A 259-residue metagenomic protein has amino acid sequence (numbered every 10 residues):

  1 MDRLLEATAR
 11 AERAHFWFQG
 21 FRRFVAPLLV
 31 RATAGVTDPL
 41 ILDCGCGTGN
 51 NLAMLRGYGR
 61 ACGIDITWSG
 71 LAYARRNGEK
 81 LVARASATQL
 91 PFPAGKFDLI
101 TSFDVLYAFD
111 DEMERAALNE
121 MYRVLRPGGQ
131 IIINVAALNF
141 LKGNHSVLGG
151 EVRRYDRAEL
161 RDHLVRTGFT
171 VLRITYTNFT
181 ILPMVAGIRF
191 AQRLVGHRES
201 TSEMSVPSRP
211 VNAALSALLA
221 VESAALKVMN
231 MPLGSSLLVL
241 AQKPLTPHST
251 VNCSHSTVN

Functional and structural regions predicted by a protein language model:
M1-P93, L99-F103, L118, G234-L237: Conserved N-terminal segment of class I S-adenosyl-L-methionine
E6-A9, I131-R153, E159-D162: Short, glycine-/aromatic-enriched active-site segment of Class I SAM-dependent methyltransferases
N50, R173-A217, P232-S236: Conserved catalytic loop of SAM-dependent methyltransferase domains
D104-A108: Short catalytic micro-motifs in class I SAM-dependent methyltransferases
R115-Q130: A short glycine-rich, Lys/Arg-flanked "PGG" loop and its adjoining helix->strand segment in the class I
L219-H248, N259: C-terminal lobe and adjacent flexible extensions of AdoMet/dcAdoMet transferase-like proteins
